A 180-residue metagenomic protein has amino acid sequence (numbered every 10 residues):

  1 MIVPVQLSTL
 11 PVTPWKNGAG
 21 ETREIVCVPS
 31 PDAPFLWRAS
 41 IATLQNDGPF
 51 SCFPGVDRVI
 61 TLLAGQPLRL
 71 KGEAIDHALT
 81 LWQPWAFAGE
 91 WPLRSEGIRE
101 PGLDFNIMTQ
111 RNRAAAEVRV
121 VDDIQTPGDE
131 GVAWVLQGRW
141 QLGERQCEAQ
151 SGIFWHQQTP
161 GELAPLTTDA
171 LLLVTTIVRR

Functional and structural regions predicted by a protein language model:
M1-R180: Jelly-roll (double-stranded beta-helix
